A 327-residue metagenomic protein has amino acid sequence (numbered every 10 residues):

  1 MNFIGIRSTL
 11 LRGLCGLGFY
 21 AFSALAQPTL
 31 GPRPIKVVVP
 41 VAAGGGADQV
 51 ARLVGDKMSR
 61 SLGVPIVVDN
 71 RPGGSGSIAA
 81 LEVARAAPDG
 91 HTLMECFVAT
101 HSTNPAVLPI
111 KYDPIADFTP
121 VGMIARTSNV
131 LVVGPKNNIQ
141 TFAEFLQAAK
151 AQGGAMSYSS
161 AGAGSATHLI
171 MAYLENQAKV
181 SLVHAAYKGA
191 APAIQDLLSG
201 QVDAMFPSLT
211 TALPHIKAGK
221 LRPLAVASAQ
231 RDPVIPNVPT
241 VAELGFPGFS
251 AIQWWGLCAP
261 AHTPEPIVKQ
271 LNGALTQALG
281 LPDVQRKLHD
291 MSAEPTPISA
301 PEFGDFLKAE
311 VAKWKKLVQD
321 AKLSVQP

Functional and structural regions predicted by a protein language model:
N2-L14: Bacterial N-terminal signal peptides that target proteins for export
A21-S23: N-terminal signal peptide c-region/cleavage motif recognized by signal peptidases
Q27-D117, A155, K179-F206, H215 (+2 more regions): N-terminal (or domain-start) structured segment
P32-P34, K217, E265-P327: An extracytoplasmic/periplasmic, membrane-proximal ligand-sensing/linker region
Q49, L53, K57, I78 (+14 more regions): Extracytoplasmic/secreted proteins, especially bacterial periplasmic and envelope-associated proteins
R85-G90, V98, A106-P192, V241 (+1 more regions): Hinge/capping helix and adjacent helix->loop/strand transition within the periplasmic-binding protein
D113, R126, A212-L281, A309-A312 (+1 more regions): C-terminal lobe and pocket-closing loops of periplasmic/extracytoplasmic Venus-flytrap solute-binding proteins
